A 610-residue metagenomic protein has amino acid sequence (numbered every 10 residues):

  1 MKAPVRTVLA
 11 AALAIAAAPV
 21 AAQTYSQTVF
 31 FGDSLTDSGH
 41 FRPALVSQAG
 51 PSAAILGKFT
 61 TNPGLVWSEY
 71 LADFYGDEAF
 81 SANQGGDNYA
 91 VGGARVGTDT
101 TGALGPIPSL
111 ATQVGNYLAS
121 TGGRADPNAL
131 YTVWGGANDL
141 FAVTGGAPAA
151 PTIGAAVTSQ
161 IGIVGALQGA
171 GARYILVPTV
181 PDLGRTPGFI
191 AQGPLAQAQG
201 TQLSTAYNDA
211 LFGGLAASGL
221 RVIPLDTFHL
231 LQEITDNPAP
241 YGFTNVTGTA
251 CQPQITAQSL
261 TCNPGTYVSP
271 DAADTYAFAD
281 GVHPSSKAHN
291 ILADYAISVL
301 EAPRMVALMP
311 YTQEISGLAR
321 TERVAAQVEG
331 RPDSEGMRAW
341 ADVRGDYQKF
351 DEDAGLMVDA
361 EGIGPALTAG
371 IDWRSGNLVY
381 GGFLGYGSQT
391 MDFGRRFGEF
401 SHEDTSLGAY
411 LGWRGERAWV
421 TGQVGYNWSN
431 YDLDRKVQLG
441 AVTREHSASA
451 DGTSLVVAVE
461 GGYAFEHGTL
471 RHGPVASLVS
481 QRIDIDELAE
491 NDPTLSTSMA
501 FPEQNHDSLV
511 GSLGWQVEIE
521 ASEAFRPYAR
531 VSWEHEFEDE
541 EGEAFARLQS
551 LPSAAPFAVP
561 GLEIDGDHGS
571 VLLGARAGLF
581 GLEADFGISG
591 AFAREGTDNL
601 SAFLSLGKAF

Functional and structural regions predicted by a protein language model:
M1-A22, L411: Gram-negative bacterial Sec-dependent N-terminal signal peptides
M1-K2, A17, L308, H472 (+1 more regions): Selective for proline/serine-rich intrinsically disordered segments in cytosolic/nuclear regulatory regions
A3, A22-G336, V343-E352, G578 (+1 more regions): Conserved active-site regions of diverse hydrolases
T7-A12, Q27, D274-Y276, L439-A441: Short, functionally important structural connectors and interaction interfaces within domains
V8, A12, A111-V114, P365 (+1 more regions): Short, well-ordered alpha-helical scaffold segments within catalytic/effector domains
V8, V20, R42, V96 (+6 more regions): A broad, structure-centric signal for solvent-exposed, well-ordered loop/edge residues that line or flank functional
E335-F610: Membrane translocator/pore-forming domains, dominated by Gram-negative outer-membrane beta-barrels
